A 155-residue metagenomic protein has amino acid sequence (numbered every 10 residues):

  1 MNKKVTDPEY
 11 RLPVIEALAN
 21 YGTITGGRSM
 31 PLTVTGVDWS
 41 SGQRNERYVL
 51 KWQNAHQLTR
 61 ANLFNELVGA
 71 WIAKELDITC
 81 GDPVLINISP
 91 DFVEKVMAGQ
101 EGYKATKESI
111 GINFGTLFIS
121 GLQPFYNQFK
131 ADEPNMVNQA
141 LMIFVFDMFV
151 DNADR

Functional and structural regions predicted by a protein language model:
K4-N127, D151-N152: Conserved ATP-binding subdomain of kinase catalytic cores across diverse folds
L122-R155: Conserved kinase catalytic-core segment
